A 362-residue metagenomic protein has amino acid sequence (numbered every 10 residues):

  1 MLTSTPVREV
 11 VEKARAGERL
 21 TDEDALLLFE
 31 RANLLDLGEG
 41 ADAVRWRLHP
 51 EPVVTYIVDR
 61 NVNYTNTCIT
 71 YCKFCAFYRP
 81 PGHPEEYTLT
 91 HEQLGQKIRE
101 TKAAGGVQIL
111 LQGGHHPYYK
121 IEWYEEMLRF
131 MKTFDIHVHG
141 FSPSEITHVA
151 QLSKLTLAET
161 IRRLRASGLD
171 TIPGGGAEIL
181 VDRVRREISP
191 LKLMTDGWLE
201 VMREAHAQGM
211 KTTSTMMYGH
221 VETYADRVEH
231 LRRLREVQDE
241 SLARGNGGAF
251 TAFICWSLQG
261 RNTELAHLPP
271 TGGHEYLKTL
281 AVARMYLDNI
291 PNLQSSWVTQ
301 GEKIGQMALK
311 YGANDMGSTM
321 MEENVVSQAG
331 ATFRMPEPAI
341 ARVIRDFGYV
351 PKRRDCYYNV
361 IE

Functional and structural regions predicted by a protein language model:
M1-L35, Q96, K102, L231-R235 (+1 more regions): Auxiliary Fe-S-binding modules of radical SAM enzymes
G17, A41, C72, L111 (+5 more regions): Conserved, mostly hydrophobic/aromatic
A25-F29, V58-N61, G113-P117, Y218-V221 (+1 more regions): Conserved short loop/turn motifs at secondary-structure junctions
G38-P81, E86-Q112: N-terminal pre-triad scaffold of radical SAM enzymes
P52-V54, V58, Y64, C68-I69 (+3 more regions): Mobile, glycine- and charge-enriched loop segments and immediately flanking short secondary-structure elements within
V54-R60, I109, V138-S142, I172-G174 (+4 more regions): Hydrophobic faces of well-ordered beta-strands that scaffold small-molecule active sites in alpha/beta enzyme cores
N66-C68, A76, G176, S257-Q259 (+1 more regions): Short, small-residue-rich loop/turn micro-motifs
R79-E236: Conserved Radical SAM active-site core
